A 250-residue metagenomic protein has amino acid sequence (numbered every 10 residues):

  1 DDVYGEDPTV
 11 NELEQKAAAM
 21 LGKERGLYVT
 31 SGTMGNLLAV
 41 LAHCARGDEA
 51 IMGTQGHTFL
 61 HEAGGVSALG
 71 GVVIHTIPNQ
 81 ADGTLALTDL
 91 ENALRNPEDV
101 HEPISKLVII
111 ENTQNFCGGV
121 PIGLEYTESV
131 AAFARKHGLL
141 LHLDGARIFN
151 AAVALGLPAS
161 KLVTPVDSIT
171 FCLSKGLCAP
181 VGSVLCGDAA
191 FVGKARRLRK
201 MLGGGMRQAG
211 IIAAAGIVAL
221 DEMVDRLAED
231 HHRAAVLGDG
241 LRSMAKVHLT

Functional and structural regions predicted by a protein language model:
D1-T250: Conserved PLP-enzyme active-site core in the AAT-like
